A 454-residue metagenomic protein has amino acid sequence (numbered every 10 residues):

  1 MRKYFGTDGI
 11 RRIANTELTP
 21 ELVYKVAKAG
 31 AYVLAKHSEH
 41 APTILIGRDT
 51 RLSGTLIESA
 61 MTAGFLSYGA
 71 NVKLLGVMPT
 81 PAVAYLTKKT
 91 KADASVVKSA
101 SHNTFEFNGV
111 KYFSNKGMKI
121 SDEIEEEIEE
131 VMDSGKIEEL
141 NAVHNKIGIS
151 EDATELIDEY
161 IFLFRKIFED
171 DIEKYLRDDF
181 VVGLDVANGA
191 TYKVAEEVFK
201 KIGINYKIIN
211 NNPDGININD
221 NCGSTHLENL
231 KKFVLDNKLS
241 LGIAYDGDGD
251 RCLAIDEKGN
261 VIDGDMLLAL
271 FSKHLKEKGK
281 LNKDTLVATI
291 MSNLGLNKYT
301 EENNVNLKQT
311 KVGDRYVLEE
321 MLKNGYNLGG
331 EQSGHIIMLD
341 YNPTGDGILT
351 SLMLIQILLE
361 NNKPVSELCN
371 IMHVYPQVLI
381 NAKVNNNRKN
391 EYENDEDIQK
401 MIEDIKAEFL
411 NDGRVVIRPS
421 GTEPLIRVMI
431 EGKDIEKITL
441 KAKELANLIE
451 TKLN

Functional and structural regions predicted by a protein language model:
M1-A63, S67-Y68, A94, S150-V182 (+1 more regions): An N-terminal, well-structured beta->alpha segment
I13, N108-V234: Gly/Ser/Thr-enriched, mixed-charge loops and adjacent short helices that form phosphate/oxyanion-binding elements
Y32, H40-F107, E197-I255: N-terminal small/polar loop signature for handling phosphorylated ligands or for N-terminal nucleophile
H40-D49, K73, V181-G183, D284-I290 (+1 more regions): Short glycine-rich phosphate-binding loop at a beta-alpha junction
A92-F107, V234-D256, N260-V261, V305-D346: Glycine-rich phosphate-binding loop
E126-F162, K166, E257-G330, I337-M338: Proline/glycine-rich low-complexity loops and linkers
K278-N454: Phosphate-binding and adjacent anionic-ligand microenvironments
